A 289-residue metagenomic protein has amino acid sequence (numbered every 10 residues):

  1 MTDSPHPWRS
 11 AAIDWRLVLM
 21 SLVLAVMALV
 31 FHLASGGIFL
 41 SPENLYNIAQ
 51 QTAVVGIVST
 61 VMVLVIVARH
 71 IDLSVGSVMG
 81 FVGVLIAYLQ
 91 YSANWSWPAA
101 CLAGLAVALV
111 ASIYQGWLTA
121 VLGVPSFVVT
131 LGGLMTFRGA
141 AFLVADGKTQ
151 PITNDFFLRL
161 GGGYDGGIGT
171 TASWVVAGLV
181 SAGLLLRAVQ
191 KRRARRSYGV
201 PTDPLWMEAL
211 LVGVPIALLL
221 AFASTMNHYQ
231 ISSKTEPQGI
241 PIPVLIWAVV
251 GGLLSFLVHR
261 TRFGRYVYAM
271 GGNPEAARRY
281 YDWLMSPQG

Functional and structural regions predicted by a protein language model:
T2-I57, A93-A99, S232-I240: Membrane-interfacial amphipathic/re-entrant helices at transmembrane-helix boundaries
L17, L73-V82, C101-L102, G123-G133 (+3 more regions): Cytoplasmic-side transmembrane-helix entry/capping segments in multi-pass membrane proteins
V18-L22, I48, G56, S77-F81 (+4 more regions): Hydrophobic alpha-helical transmembrane segments
S21-V30, T60-V61, F81, L102-Y114 (+2 more regions): Generic alpha-helical transmembrane segments of integral inner-membrane proteins, especially permease/transport modules
M27-A34, I38-A93, Y114-F127, F142 (+2 more regions): Single transmembrane alpha-helix segments in multi-pass membrane proteins
N94-M135: Alpha-helical transmembrane segments within multi-pass membrane transporters and channels
L134-V258: Transmembrane helix-bundle core of multi-pass membrane transporters and related energy-transducing complexes
V189-P204, L253-G289: Membrane-helix/interface signature in polytopic inner-membrane proteins
